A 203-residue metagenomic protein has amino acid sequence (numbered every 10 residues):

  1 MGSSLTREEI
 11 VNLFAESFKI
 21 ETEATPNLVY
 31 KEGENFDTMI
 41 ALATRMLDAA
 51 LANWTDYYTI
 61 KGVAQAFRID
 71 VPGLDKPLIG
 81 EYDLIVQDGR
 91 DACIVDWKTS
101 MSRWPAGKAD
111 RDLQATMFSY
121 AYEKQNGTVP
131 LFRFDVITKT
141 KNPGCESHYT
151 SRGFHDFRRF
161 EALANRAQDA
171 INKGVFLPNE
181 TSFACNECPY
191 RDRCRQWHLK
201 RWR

Functional and structural regions predicted by a protein language model:
M1-A66, D70: A non-catalytic, helix-rich entry segment at domain boundaries
L5-E8, K19, G107-A109, A121-R203: Metal-dependent nuclease catalytic regions and adjoining charged, substrate-binding loops involved in nucleic-acid end
A15-L28, R45-L51, I69-L78, E146-G153 (+1 more regions): Short, charged low-complexity intrinsically disordered segments located at boundaries of structured domains
Y30-E34, L51-N53, P72-G73, S102-A106 (+1 more regions): Short helix-to-loop capping/linker segments positioned immediately adjacent to catalytic or ligand/cofactor-binding
M46, Q114-M117, L163: Alpha-helical scaffold elements adjacent to nucleotide-binding pockets in ATP/GTP-utilizing enzyme cores
G62-T116, Y120, Q125-N126: Non-catalytic protein-protein interaction segments used by genome-maintenance enzymes to assemble and couple activities
